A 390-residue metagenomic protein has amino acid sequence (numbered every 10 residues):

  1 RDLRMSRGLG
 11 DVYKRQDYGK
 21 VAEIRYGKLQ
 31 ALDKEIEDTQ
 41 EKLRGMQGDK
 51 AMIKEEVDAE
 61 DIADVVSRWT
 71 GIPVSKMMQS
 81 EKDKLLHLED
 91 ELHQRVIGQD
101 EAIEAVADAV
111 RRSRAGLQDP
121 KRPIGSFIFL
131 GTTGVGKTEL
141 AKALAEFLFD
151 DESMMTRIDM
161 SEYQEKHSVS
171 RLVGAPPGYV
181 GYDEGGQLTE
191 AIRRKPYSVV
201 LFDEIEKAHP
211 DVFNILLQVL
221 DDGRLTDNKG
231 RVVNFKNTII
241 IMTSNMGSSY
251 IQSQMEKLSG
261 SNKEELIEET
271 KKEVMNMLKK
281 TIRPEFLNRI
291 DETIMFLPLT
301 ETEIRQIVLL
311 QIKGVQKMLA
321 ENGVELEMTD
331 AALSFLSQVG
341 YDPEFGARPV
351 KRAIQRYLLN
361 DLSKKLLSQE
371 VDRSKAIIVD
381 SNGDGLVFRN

Functional and structural regions predicted by a protein language model:
R4-R7, D11-N390: AAA+ P-loop NTPase nucleotide-binding core of proteostasis motors
